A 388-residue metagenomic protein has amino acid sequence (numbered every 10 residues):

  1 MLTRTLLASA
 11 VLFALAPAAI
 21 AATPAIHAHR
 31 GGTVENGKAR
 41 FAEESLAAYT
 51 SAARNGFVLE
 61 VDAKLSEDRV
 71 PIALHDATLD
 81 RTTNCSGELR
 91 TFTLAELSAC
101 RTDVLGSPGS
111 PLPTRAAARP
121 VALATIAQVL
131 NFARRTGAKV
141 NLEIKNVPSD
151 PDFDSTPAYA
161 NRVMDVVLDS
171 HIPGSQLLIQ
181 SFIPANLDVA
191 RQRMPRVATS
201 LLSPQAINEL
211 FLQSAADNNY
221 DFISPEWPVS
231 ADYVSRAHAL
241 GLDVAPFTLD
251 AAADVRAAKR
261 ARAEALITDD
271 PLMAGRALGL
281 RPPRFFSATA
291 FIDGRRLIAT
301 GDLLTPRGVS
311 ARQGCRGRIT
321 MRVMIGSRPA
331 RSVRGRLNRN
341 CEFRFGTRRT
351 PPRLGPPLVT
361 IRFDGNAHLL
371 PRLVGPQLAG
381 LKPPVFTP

Functional and structural regions predicted by a protein language model:
M1-A22: Secretory targeting and sorting signals
V11, I20-R284: Phosphate-group recognition and catalysis centered on beta-loop-alpha active-site segments
A21, T387-P388: Composition-driven, intrinsically disordered low-complexity tracts enriched in small residues
A39, L278-A311, K382, F386-T387: Beta-strand-rich domain onsets/edges
L304-S332: Short flexible loop/turn segments that cap and initiate beta-strands
R334-L337: Short beta-strand segments within Ig-like beta-sandwich modules, predominantly Fibronectin type-III
C341-F345: Short strand-edge motifs at loop-to-beta-strand transitions and within beta-strands of extracellular beta-rich domains
P351-Q377: Enriched for extracellular/lumenal, surface-exposed ectodomains of secreted and cell-surface proteins
